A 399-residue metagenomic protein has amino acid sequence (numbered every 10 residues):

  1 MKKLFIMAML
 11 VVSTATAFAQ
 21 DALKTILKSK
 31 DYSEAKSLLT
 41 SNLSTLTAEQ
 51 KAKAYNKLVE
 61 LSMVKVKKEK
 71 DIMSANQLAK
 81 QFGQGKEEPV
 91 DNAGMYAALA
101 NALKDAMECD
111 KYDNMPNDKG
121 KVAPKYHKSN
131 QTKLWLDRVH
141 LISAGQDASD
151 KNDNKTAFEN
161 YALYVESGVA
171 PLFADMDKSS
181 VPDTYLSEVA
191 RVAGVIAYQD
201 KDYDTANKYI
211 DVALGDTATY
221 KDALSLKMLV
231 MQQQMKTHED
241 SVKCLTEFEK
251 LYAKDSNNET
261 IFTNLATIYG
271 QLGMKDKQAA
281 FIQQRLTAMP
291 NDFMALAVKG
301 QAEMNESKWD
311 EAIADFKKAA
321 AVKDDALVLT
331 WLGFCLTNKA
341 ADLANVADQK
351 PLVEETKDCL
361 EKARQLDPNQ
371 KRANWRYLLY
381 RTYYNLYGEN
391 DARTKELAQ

Functional and structural regions predicted by a protein language model:
A22, K51, L58, K65 (+9 more regions): Structural register within alpha-helical repeat arrays
I26, S62, A148, A190 (+7 more regions): Residue at a conserved register position within TPR or TPR-like alpha-solenoid repeats
K30, A97, N152, K201 (+4 more regions): Residue-level detector of the short coil/turn that links helix A to helix B within each tetratricopeptide repeat
A35, A102, A157, A206 (+5 more regions): Single-residue signature of alpha-solenoid repeat helices
L39, L99, A106, Y161 (+7 more regions): Hydrophobic/aromatic packing residues within the alpha-helices of TPR/SEL1-like helical repeat arrays
T40-K53, E108-L134, E166-T184, D216-K221 (+4 more regions): Flexible helix-coil transition and linker loops at the boundaries of alpha-helical arrays
M63-E159, L163, S167-S187, H238-V242 (+1 more regions): Short coil/linker segments at helix-helix boundaries
E354-D358, K362-Q399: Terminal, low-structured helical/coil segments at or just beyond the last alpha-helical repeat
